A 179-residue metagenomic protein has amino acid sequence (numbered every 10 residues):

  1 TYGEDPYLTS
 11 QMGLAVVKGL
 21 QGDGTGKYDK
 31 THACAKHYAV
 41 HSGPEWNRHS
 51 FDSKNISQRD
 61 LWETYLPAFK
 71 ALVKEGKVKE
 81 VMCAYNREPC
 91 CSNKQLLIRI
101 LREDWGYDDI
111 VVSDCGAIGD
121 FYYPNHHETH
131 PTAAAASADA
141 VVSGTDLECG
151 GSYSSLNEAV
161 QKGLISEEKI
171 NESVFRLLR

Functional and structural regions predicted by a protein language model:
T1-R179: Glycoside hydrolase catalytic-domain context in secreted enzymes
